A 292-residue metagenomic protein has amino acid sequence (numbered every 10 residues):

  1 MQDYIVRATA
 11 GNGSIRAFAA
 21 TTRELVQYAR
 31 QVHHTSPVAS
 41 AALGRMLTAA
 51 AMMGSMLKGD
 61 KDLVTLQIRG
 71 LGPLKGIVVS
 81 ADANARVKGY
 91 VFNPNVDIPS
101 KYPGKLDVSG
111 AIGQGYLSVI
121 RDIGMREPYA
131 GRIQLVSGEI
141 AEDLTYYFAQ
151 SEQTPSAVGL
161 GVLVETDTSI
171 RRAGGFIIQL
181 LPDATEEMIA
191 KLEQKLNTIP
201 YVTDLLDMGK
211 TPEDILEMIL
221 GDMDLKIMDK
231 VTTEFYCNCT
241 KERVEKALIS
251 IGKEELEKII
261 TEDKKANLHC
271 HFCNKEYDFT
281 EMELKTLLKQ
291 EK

Functional and structural regions predicted by a protein language model:
M1-D229: Interaction interfaces in information-processing and related assembly proteins
P200-K292: Cys/His-clustered metal-coordination modules, chiefly Zn-binding fingers
